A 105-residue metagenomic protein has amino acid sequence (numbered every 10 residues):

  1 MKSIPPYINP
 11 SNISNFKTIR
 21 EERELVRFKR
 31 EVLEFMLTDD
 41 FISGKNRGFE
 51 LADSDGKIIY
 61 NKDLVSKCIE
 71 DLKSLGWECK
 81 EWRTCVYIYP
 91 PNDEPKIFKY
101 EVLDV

Functional and structural regions predicted by a protein language model:
M1-I59: N-terminal leader/targeting segments
K2, F98-V105: Short acidic DE-rich linear segments
R23, C79-E81, V102: Intrinsic disorder/low-complexity segments enriched in polar/small residues
T38-E94: Acidic, low-complexity, intrinsically disordered interaction modules
